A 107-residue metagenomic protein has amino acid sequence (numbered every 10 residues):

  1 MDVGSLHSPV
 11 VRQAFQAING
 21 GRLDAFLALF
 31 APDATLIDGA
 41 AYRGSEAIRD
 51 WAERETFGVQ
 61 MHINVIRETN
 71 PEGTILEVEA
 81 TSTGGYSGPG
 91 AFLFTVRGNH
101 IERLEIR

Functional and structural regions predicted by a protein language model:
M1-R22, A28: Short, low-complexity N-terminal intrinsically disordered segments enriched in polar/charged residues
R12-Q16, L27-Y42: Short, solvent-exposed secondary-structure junction/capping segments
D33, I63-V65, R103: Extracellular/lumenal ectodomain signal focusing on beta-strand-rich modules and carbohydrate-recognition contexts
L36, I66-E68, I106: Hydrophobic/anchoring residues in structured secondary elements
E46-L93: Surface-exposed, charged secondary-structure patches
P89-R107: Short beta-strand edge/turn micro-motifs at domain boundaries
